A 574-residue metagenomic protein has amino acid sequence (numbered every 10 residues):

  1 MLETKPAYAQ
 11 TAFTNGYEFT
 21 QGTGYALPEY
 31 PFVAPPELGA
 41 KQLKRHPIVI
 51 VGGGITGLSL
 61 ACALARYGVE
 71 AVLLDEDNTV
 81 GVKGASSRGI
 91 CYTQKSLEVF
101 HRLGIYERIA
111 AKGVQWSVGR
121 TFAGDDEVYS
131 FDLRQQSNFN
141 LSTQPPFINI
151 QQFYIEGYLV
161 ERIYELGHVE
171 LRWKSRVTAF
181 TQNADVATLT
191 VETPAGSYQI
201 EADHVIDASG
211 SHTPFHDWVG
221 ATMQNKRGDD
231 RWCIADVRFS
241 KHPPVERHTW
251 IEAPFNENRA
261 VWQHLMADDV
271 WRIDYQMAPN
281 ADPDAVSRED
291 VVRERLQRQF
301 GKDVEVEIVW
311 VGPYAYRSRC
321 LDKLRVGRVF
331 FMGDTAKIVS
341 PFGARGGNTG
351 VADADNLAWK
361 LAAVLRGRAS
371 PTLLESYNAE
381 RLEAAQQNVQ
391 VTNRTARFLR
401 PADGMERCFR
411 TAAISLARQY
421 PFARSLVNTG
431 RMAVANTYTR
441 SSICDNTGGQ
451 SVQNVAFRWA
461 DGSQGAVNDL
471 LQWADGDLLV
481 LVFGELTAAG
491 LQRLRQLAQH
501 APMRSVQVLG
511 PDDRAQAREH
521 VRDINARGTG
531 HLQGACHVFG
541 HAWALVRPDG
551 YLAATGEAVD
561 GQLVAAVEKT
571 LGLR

Functional and structural regions predicted by a protein language model:
L2-V51, C62-Y67, A123-D126, S130 (+6 more regions): Helical substrate-recognition/capping region of FAD-dependent monooxygenase/halogenase enzymes
T4-G16, K83-Y164: Active-site-adjacent segment of FAD-dependent monooxygenases/related oxidoreductases
L27, P283-T349, A369, V391 (+3 more regions): FAD/FMN-dependent oxidoreductases across multiple families
K44-H46, A195-H204: Core beta-strand elements of the Rossmann-like FAD/NAD(P) dinucleotide-binding domain in flavoenzyme oxidoreductases
G52-I55, Q152: Glycine-rich Rossmann-fold phosphate-binding loop(s) that bind the pyrophosphate of adenine dinucleotide cofactors
A65-S87: Glycine-rich FAD pyrophosphate-binding loop
E161, H204, A208-Y316: Conserved FAD-binding catalytic core of PHBH/FMO-like flavoproteins
W173-A187: A conserved short coil-to-beta-strand element within the FAD-binding core of flavoproteins
